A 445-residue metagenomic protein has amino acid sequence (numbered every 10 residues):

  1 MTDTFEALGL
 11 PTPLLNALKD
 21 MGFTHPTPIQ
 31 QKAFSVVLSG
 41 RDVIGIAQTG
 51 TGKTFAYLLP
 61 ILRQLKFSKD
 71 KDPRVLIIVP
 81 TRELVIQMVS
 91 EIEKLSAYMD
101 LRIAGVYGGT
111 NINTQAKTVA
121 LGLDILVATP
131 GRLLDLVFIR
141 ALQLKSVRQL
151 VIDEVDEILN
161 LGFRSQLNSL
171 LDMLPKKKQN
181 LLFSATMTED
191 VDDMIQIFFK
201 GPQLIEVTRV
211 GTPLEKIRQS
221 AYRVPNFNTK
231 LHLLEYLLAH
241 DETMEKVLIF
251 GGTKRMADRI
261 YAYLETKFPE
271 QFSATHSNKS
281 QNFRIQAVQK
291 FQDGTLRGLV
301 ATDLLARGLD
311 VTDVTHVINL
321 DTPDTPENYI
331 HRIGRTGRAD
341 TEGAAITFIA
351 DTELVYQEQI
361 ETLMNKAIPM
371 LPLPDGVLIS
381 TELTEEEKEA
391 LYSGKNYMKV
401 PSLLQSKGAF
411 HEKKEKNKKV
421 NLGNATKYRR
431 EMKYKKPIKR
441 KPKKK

Functional and structural regions predicted by a protein language model:
M1-D3, K267, D293, D375-K445: Basic Arg/Gly/Lys-rich low-complexity intrinsically disordered segments
T2-E382: Conserved helicase RecA-like core
